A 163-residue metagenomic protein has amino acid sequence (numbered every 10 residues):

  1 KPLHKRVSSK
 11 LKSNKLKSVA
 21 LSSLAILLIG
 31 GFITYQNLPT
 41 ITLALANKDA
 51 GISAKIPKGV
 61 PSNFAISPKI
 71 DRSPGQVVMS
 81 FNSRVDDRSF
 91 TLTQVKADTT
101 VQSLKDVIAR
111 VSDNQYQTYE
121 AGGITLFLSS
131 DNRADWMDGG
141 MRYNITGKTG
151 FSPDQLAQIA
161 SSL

Functional and structural regions predicted by a protein language model:
K1-S18: Intrinsically disordered, low-complexity cytosolic tails and juxtamembrane linkers of membrane/envelope proteins
K5, S9, L45-K48, D106 (+1 more regions): Charged/polar, solvent-exposed surface patches and flexible loops
R6-S8, S22-I26, Q117-L126: Phosphate-binding glycine-rich loops and adjacent basic patches that engage nucleotide phosphates, nucleic-acid
K17-T34: Hydrophobic membrane-insertion alpha-helices, especially the h-region of bacterial N-terminal signal peptides
S18-V19, N37-L45, Q155-L163: N-terminal leader/targeting segments and the immediate start of mature chains
T34-R133, M137-D138: Short, solvent-exposed recognition patches
G139-L163: Surface-exposed amphipathic alpha-helical segments
